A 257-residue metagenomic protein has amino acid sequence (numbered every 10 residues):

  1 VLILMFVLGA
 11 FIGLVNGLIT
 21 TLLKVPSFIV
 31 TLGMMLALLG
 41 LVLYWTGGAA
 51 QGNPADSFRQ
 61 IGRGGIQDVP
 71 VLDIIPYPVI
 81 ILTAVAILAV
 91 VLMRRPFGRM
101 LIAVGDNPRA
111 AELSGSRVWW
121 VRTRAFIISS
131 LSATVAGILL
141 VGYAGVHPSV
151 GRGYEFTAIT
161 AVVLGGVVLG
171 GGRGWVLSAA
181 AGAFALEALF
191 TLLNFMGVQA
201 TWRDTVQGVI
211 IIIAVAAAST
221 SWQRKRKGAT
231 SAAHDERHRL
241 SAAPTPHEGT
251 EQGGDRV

Functional and structural regions predicted by a protein language model:
V1-F6, F11-N16, V69-V146: Helix-loop-helix "hairpin" substructures at the membrane interface of multi-pass membrane proteins
V1-M35, A181-L186: Alpha-helical transmembrane segments within multi-pass membrane transporters and channels
L2-V7, I29-V30, P76-T83, T123-I127 (+4 more regions): Hydrophobic alpha-helical transmembrane segments
G9, M35-L43, I80-V90, F126-G137 (+3 more regions): Hydrophobic core segments of alpha-helical transmembrane domains in multi-pass membrane transport and ion-translocation
G13, A133, H147-G208: Transmembrane alpha-helical segments in multi-pass inner-membrane proteins
T20-T21, L92, V168, G174: Helix-capping/transition residues at the boundaries of transmembrane alpha-helices and the short helical linkers
S27-F97, V121-R124, Y143-G151, F195 (+1 more regions): Transmembrane helix-bundle core of multi-pass membrane transporters and related energy-transducing complexes
A89-R95, A180-H247: C-terminal transmembrane helix and the adjacent membrane-cytosol boundary/short C-terminal tail of inner/organellar
